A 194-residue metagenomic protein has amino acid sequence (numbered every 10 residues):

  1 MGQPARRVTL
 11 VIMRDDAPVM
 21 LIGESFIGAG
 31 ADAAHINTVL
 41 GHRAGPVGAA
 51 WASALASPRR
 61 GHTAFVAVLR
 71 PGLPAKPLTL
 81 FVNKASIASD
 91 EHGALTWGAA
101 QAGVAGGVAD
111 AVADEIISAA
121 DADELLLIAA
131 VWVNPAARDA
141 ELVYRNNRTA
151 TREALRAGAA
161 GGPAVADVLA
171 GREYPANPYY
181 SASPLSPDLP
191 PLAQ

Functional and structural regions predicted by a protein language model:
M1-Q194: Accessory interaction regions appended to the cores of large information-processing enzymes
